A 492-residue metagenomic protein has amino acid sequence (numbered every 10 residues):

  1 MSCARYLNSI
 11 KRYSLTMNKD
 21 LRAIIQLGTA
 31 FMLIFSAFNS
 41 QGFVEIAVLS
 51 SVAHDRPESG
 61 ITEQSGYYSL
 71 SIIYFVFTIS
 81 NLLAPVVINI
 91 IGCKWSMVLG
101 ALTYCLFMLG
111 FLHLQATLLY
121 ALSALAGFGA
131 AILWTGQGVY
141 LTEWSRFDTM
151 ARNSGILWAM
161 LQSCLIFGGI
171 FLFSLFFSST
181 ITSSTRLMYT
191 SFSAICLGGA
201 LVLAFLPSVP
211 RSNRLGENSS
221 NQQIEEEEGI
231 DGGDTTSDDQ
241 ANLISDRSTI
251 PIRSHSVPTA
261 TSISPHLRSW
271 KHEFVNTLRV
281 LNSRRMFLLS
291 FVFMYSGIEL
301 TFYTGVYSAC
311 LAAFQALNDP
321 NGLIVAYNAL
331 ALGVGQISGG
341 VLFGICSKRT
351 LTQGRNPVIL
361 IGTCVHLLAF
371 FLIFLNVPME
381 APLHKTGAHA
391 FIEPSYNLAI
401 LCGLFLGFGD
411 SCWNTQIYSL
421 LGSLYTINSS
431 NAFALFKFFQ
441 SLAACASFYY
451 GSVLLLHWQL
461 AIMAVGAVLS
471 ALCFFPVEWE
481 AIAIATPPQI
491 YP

Functional and structural regions predicted by a protein language model:
S2-G42, T261-S264: Cytosolic juxtamembrane N-terminal segment immediately preceding the first transmembrane helix of multi-pass
M32-F35, N39, L112, G127-T135 (+5 more regions): Small-residue-rich segments within alpha-helical transmembrane domains of MFS-like 12-TM solute carriers
Q41-P57, T62, L206, I230-G233 (+4 more regions): Membrane-interfacial loop- and helix-cap regions that link adjacent transmembrane helices in polytopic membrane proteins
L70, F77, A126, A130-L133 (+4 more regions): Glycine-rich segments within core transmembrane alpha-helices of 12-TM secondary carriers
I79-G110, T117: Conserved MFS/SLC helix-loop-helix module at the cytosolic interface between two early adjacent transmembrane helices
N89-A101, S183, K348-C364: Cytoplasmic membrane-interface "Motif A"-like loop-to-helix N-cap segments of 12-TM Major Facilitator Superfamily
H113-T117, N376-V377: Helix-breaking motifs and short loop linkers at transmembrane-helix boundaries and internal kinks in secondary membrane
R186-F205, I361-A369, Q459-E478: Symmetry-related core transmembrane helices of the 12-TM Major Facilitator Superfamily/SLC fold
